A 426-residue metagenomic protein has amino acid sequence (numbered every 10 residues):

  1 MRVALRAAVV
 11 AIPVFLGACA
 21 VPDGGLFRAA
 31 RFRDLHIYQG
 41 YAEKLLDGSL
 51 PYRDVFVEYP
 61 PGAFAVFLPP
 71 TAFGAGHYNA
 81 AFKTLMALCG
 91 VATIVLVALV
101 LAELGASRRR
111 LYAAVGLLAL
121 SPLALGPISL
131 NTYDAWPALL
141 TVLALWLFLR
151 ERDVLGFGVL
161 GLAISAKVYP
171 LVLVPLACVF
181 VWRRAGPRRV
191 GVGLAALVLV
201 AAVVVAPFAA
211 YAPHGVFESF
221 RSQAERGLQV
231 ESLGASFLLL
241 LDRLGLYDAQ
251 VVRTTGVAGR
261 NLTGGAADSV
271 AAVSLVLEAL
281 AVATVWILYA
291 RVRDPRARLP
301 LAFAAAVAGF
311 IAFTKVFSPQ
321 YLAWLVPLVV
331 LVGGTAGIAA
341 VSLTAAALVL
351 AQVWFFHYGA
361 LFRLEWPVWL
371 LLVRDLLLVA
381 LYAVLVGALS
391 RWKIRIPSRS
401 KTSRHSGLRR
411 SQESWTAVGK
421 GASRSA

Functional and structural regions predicted by a protein language model:
M1-R221, D268-A426: Multi-pass membrane glycosyltransferase architecture that uses lipid-linked
Q39, E43-K44, Y52, F56 (+1 more regions): Extracytosolic (periplasmic/ER-lumenal) interhelical loops and adjacent juxtamembrane/interface segments of multi-pass
A65-A75, L246-A267: Juxtamembrane membrane-water interface segments that cap and precede transmembrane helices
S222-R226: N-terminal leader/capping segments at the start of a protein or of a new domain
G227-A235, D268: Extended ligand-binding clefts on enzyme/binding-domain cores
